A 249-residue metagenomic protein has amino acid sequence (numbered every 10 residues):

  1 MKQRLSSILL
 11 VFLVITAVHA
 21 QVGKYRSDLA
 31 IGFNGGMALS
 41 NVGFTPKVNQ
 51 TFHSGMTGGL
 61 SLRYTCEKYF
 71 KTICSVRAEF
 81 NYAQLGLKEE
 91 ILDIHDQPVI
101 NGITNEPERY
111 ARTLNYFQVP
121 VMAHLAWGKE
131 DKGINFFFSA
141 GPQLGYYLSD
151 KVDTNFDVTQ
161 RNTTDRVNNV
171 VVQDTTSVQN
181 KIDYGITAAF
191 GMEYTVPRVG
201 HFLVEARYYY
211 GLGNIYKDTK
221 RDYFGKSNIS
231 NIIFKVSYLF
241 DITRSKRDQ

Functional and structural regions predicted by a protein language model:
M1-R26, N34, V236-I242, Q249: Bacterial Sec-dependent N-terminal signal peptides
Q21-D28, E67-C74, G128-N135, V196-H201 (+1 more regions): Short loop/turn motifs that connect adjacent beta-strands in outer-membrane beta-barrel proteins
Q21-R63, L239-D241: Short glycine/proline- and aromatic-enriched beta-strand/turn motifs that initiate or cap beta-hairpins
F33-M37, G58-Y64, Y82, V119-W127 (+4 more regions): Residues on the lipid-exposed face of transmembrane beta-strands in outer-membrane beta-barrel proteins
V42-H53, L85-F117, Y147-D183, N214-N231: Extracellular/periplasm-exposed beta-strand and loop segments of Gram-negative cell-envelope proteins, dominated by
H53-G59, I73-S75, L114-P120, N135-F137 (+2 more regions): Transmembrane beta-barrel architecture of outer-membrane proteins
C74, A83-L87, L114-N115, A126-F137 (+3 more regions): Acidic/histidine-enriched, beta-strand-rich ligand/metal-binding domains
L85, D183, A188-Q249: Predominantly the C-terminal beta-signal and adjacent terminal strand-loop region of outer-membrane beta-barrel
